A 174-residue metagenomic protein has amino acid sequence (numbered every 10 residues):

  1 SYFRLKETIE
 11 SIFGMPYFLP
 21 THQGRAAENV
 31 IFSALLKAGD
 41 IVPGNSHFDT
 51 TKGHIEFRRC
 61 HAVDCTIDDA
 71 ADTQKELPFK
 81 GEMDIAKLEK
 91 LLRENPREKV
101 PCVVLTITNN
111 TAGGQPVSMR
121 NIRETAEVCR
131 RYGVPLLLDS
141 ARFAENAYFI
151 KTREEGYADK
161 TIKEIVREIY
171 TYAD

Functional and structural regions predicted by a protein language model:
R4-D174: Conserved PLP-enzyme active-site core in the AAT-like
